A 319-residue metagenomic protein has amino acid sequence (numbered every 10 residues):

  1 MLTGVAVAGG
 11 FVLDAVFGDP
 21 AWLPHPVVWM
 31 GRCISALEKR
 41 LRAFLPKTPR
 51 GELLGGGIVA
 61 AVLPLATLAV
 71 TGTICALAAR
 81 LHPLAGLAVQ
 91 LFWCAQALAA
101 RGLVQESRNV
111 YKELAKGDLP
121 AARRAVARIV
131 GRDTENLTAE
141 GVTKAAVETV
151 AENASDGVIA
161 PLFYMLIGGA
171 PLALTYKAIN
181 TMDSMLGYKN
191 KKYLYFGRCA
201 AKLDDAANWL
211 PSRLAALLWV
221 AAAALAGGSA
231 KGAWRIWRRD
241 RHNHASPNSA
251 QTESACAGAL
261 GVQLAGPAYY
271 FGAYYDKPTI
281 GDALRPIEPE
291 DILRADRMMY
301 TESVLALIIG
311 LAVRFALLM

Functional and structural regions predicted by a protein language model:
M1-T175, I179, G187-M319: Hydrophobic alpha-helical transmembrane segments
S184: Glycine-rich phosphate/dinucleotide-binding loop and adjoining beta-alpha-beta core of small-molecule
